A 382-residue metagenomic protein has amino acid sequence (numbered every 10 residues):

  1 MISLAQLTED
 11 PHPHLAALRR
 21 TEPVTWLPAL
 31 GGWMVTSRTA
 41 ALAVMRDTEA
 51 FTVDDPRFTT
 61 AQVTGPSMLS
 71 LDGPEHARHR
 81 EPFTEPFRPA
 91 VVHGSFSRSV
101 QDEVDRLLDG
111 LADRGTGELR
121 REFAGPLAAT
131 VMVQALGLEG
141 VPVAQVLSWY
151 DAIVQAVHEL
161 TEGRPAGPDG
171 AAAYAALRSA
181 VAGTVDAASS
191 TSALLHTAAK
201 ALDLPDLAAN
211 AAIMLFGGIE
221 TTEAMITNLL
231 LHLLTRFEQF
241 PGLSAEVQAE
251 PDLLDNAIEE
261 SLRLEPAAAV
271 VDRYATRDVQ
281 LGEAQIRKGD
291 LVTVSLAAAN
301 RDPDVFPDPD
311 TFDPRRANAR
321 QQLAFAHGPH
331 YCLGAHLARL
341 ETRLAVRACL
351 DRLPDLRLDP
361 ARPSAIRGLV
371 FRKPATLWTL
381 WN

Functional and structural regions predicted by a protein language model:
M1-N382: Cytochrome P450
